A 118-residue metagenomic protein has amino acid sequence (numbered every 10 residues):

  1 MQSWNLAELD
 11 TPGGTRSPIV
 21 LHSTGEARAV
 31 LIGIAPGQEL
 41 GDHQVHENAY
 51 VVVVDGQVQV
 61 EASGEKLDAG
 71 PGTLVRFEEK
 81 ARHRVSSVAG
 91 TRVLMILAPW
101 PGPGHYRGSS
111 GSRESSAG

Functional and structural regions predicted by a protein language model:
M1-R28, E61, S109-G118: A short, N-terminal "cap"/entry segment at the start of jelly-roll beta-barrel domains of the cupin/DSBH fold
T15, R28-V45: Conserved short histidine dyad/triad with adjacent acidic residue
E47-S63: Glycine- and acidic-residue-biased ligand/ion/polar-headgroup-sensing regions
V54-D55, G70-P71, A89: A cytosolic small-molecule/anion-sensing beta-strand core signal
Q57-Q59, K66, R82, R92: Structural motif
S63-K80: Short acidic-glycine-tyrosine-enriched beta hairpin
E79-P103: Ligand-binding loop in jelly-roll beta-barrel domains
